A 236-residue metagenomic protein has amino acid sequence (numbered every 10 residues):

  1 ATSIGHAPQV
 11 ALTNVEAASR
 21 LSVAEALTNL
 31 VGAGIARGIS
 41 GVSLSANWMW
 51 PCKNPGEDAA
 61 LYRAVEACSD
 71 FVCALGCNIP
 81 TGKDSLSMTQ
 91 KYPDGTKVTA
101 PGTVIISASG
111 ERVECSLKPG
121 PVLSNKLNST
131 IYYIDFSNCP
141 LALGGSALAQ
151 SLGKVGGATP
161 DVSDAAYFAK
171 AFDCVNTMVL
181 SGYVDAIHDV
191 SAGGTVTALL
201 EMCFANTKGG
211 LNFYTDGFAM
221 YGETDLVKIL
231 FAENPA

Functional and structural regions predicted by a protein language model:
A1-N138, G144-G157: Glycine-rich phosphate/pyrophosphate-binding loop regions near the starts of catalytic domains
T13-A24, D58-E66, V162-F172, A192-T197 (+1 more regions): Electropositive phosphate-/nucleotide-binding environments in soluble metabolic enzymes
E16-A17, A36, V122, P160 (+3 more regions): General structural signal for secondary-structure boundaries
E57-F71, L75-P80, D84-V104, N176-A236: Glycine-/charge-enriched secondary-structure boundary and capping motifs
S107-R112, P160-F172, Y214-E223: A general structural motif
E114, D135, C139, Y221-T224 (+1 more regions): Generic signature of intrinsically disordered, low-complexity segments enriched in small/polar residues
L143-G144, K208: Feature targets compositionally biased, intrinsically disordered low-complexity regions with long contiguous runs
G145, A149-I187: A glycine- and small/hydrophobic-rich beta-loop-beta segment that serves as a flexible "lid/hinge" or phosphate-binding
